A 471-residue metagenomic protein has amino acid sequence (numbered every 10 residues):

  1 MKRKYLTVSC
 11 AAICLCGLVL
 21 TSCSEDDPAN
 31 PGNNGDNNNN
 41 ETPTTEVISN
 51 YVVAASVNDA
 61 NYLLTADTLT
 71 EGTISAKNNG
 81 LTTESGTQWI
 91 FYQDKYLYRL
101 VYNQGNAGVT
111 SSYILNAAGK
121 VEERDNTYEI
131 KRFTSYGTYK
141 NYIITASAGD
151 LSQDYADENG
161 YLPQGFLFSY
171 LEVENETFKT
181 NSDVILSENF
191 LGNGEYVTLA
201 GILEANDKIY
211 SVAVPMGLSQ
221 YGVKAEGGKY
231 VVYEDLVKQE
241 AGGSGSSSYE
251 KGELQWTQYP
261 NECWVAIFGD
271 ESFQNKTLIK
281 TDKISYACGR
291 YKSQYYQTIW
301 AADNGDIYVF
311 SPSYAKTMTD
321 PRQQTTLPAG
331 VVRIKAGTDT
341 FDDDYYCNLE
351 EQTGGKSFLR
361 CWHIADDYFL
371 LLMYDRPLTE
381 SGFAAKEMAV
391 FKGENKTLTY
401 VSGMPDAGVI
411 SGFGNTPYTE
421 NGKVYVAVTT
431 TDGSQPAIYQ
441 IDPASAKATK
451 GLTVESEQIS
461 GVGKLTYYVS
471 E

Functional and structural regions predicted by a protein language model:
M1-N50: Bacterial Sec-dependent N-terminal signal peptides
T45-V57, D94-Q104, K140-A156, D207-M216 (+4 more regions): Short beta-strand elements that form the blades of beta-propeller/WD-repeat-like and other beta-sheet-rich scaffold
Y62-V184: Post-signal peptide N-terminal segment of secreted/secretory-pathway proteins
T73-S85, K120-I130, N175-G192, N275-S285 (+4 more regions): Beta-propeller fold detector
T82-Q93, T127-N141, L191-I202, A287-I299 (+3 more regions): Repeated scaffold domains used in trafficking and secretory/extracellular systems, primarily beta-propellers
S112-I114, Y161-N175, A225-Q274, Q323-D339 (+2 more regions): Beta-propeller blade signature
Q258-A266, E271-F341, G355-K356: Beta-propeller domains
D342-S434: Intrinsically disordered, low-complexity segments enriched in Gly and acidic/Ser/Thr residues that form flexible
